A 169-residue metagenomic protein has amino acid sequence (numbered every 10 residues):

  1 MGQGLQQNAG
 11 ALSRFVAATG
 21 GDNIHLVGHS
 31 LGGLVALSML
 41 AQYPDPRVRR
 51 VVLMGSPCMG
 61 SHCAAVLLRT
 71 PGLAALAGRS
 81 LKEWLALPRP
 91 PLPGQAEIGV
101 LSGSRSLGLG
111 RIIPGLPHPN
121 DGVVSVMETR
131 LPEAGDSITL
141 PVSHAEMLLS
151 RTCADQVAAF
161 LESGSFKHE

Functional and structural regions predicted by a protein language model:
M1-G2, L140: A short, charged, and often flexible helix/loop element on the N-terminal side of the glycosyltransferase catalytic
G2-E97, L116, D121: Serine-dependent carboxylesterase/thioesterase catalytic core of lipase-like alpha/beta-hydrolase/SGNH enzymes
Q95-E169: C-terminal catalytic-base region of ester-bond hydrolases, centering on the histidine of the charge-relay
